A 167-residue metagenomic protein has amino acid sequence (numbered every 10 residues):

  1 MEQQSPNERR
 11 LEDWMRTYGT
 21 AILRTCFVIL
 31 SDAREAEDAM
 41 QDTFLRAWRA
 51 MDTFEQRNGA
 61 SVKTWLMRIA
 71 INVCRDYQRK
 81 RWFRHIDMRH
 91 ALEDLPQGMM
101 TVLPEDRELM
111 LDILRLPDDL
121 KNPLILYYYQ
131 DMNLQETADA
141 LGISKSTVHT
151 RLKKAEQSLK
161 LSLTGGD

Functional and structural regions predicted by a protein language model:
M1-R24, W48, R115, K121: A short, charge-rich alpha-helical start-of-domain segment used by transcription regulators
M1-S5, R10-L11, H90, L103 (+2 more regions): C-terminal edge and immediately downstream basic/flexible tail or linker adjoining helix-turn-helix-like DNA-binding
Q4, F44-G59, R81-W82: Sigma70-family region 2
W14-A33, A50-T53, T164: Amphipathic, Lys/Arg- and hydrophobic-enriched alpha-helical face
D38-L45, A60-N72: Structural recognition of an alpha-helix C-terminal capping motif at a helix-to-coil junction
T53, R68-M88, K154: Arg/Lys-rich amphipathic alpha helix in sigma70-family domain 2
R84-E108, N133: Internal acidic/polar
L114, D118-N122, Q130-T150, Q157-L161: Helix-turn-helix DNA-binding module
